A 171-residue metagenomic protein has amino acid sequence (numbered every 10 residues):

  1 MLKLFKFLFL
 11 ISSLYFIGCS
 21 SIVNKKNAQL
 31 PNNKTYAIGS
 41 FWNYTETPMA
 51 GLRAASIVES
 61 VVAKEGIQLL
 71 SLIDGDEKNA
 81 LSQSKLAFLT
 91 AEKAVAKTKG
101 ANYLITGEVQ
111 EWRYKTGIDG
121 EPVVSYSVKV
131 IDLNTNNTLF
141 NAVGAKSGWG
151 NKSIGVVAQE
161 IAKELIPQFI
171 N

Functional and structural regions predicted by a protein language model:
M1-C19: Sec-dependent bacterial lipoprotein signal peptides
L2, S21-V23, I170: Short, aromatic- and cysteine-enriched interfacial helices/patches that mediate contacts at lipid membranes
Y15-K34: Bacterial Sec signal peptide processing site at the extreme N-terminus
N32-S40, T45-K99, N137-N141: N-terminal segment of the mature soluble domain
N43-E46, D76-N79, Q110-K115, K146-W149: Solvent-exposed loop/turn segments at secondary-structure junctions within structured extracellular/periplasmic domains
L70-D76, T98-N102, I161-N171: Short, highly charged low-complexity linear segments
Q83-T138, K163: Surface-exposed short loop/turn segments
E121, S125-S127, I131-N171: Short secondary-structure boundary motifs at beta->alpha junctions and helix caps
